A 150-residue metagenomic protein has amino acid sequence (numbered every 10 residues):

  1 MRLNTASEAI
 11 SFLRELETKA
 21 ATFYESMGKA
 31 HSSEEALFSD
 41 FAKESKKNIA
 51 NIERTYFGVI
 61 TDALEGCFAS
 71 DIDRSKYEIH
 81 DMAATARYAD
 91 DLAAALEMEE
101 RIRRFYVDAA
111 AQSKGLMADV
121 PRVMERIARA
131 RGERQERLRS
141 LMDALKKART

Functional and structural regions predicted by a protein language model:
M1-S26, A30: The feature marks the first
L3-A6, I10, E34, F38 (+5 more regions): Amphipathic alpha-helical coiled-coil segments and their boundaries
L13-Y24, F38-Y56, E99-R103, M124-L138: Alpha-helical transition-metal enzyme core signature, strongest for iron centers
A20, S26-M27, S75-G115: Acidic/histidine-rich alpha-helical segments that form the ligand environment of transition-metal centers
K43-E44, A63-Y77, R122-R129, R149-T150: Charge-rich, acidic-biased intrinsically disordered regions
I52, Y56-V59, A63, L138 (+2 more regions): Leucine-rich amphipathic alpha-helices with coiled-coil/heptad-repeat character
R54-A89: Carboxylate-rich helix-loop segments that flank metal/cofactor sites and access channels in metalloenzymes
I102-A148: Preference for long, well-ordered alpha-helical segments
